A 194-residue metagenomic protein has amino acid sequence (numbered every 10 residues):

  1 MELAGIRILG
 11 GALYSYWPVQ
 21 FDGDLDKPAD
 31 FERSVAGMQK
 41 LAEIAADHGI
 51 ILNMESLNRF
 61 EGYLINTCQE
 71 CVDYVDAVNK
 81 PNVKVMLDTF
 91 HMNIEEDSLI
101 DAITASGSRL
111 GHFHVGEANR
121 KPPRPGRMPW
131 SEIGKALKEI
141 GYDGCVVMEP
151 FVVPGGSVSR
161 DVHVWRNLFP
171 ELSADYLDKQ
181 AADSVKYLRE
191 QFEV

Functional and structural regions predicted by a protein language model:
M1-K84, E96, E171, D175-D178: Active-site acidic/histidine proton-transfer and metal-coordination neighborhood in alpha/beta enzyme cores
G5-R7, I65-V83, L87, N93-V194: Histidine-acidic metal/acid-base catalytic patches
L13-W17, S56-F60, T89-H91, E117-N119 (+1 more regions): Active-site-proximal loop/turn and secondary-structure-junction residues that shape catalytic pockets, frequently
